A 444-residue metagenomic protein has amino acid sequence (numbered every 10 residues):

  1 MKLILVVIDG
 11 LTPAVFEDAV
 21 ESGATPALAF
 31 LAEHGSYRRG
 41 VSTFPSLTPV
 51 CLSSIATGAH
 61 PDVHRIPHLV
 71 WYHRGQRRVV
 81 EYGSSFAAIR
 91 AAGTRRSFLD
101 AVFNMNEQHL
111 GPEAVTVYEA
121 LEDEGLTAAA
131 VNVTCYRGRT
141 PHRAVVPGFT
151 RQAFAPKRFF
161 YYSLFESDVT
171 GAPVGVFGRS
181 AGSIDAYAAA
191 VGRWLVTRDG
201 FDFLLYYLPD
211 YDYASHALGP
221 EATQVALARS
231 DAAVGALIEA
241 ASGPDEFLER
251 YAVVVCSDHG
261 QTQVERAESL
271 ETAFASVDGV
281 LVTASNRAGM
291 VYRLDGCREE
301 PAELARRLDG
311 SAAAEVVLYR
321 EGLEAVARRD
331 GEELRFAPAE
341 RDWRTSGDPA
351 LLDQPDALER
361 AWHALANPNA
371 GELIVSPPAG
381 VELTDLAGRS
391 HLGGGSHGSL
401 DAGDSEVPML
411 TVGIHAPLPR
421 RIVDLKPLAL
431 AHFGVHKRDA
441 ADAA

Functional and structural regions predicted by a protein language model:
M1-I4: Extreme N-terminal starter segment of soluble prokaryotic enzymes
V7, R39-G40, T127-V133, F203-Y207 (+3 more regions): A structural signal for short, well-ordered beta-strand segments and their strand-loop junctions that often border
G10, S257-G260, A379: Active-site metal-binding loops of divalent metal-dependent hydrolases
E17-V70, A129: Short, structured active-site-proximal loop/turn typified by the sulfatase FGly-forming signature C/S-X-P-X-R
A59-A217, A327, R335-L351, A370 (+2 more regions): His/Asp/Glu-rich, glycine-adjacent segments that coordinate divalent cations and/or stabilize oxyanion chemistry on
E113-A114, V282-K426: Active-site neighborhoods of enzymes that stabilize oxyanions during catalysis
G182-L204, Y211-Y251, P427: A long, amphipathic alpha-helix that forms part of the scaffold/cap immediately adjacent to metal-dependent active
A240-R306, Y319, V326: Acidic/histidine-rich catalytic neighborhood
